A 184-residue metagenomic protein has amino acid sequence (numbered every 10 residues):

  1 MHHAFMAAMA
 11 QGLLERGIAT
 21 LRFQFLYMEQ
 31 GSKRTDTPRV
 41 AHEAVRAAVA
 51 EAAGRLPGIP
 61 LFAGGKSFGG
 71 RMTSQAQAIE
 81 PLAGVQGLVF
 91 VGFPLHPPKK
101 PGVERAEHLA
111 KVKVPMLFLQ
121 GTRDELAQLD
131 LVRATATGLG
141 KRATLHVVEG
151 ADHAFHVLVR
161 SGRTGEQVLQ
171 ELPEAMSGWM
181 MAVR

Functional and structural regions predicted by a protein language model:
M1-L61, Q75, F155-G162: Serine-hydrolase catalytic machinery in alpha/beta-hydrolase-like enzymes
L21, G138-V157: Catalytic histidine neighborhood in serine/cysteine hydrolases with alpha/beta-hydrolase-type architecture
L21-F23, V91, L119: The conserved SAM/SAH-binding core of class I Rossmann-like methyltransferase domains, concentrating on the hydrophobic
E29-S32, L95-P101, L126, F155: A short beta-to-alpha transition loop/helix N-cap that caps and shapes the active-site region
V45-V114: Primarily recognizes the serine-hydrolase "nucleophile elbow" in alpha/beta-hydrolase and SGNH/GDSL folds
V112-K113, F118-Q120, D124: Short beta-strand/loop motif that positions the catalytic acidic residue of the alpha/beta-hydrolase fold
E125-L131: Conserved alpha/beta-hydrolase "acid-adjacent" motif
A151, V159-R184: Catalytic active-site module of serine/aspartate enzymes centered on a nucleophile-bearing elbow/loop
